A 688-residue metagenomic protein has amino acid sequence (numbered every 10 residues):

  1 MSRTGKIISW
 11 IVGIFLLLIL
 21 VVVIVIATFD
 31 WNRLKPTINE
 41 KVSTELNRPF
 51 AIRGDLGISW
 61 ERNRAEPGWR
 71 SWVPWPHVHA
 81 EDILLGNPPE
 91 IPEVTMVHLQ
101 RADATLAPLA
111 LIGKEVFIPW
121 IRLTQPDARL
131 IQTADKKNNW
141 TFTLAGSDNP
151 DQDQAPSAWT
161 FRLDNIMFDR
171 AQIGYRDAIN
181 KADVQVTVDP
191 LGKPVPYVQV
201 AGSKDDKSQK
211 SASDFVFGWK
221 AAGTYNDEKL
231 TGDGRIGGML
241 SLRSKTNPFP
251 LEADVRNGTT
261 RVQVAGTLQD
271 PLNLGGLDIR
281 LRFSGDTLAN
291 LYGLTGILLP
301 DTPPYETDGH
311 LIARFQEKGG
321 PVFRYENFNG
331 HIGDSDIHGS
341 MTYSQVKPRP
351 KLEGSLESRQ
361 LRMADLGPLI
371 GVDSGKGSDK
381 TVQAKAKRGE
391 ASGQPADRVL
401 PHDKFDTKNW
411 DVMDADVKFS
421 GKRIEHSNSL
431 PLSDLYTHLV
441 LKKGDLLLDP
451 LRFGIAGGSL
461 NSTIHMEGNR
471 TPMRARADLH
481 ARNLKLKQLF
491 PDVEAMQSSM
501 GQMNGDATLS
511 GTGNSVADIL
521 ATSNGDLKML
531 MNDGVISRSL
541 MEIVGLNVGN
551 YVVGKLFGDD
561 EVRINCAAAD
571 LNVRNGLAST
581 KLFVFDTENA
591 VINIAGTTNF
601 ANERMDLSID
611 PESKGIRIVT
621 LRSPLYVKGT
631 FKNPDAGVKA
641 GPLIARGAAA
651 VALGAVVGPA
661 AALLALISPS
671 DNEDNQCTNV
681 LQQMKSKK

Functional and structural regions predicted by a protein language model:
M1-I52, A662-N679: N-terminal type II signal-anchor transmembrane helix that functions as the membrane-insertion/stop-transfer segment
I19-D135, P304, R314, Y626: Terminal hydrophobic membrane-targeting helix
E40, W72-I91, F117-A145, D164-M167 (+7 more regions): Small-residue helix/turn framework positions
R64, F142-D153, K204-K207, G371-K408: Intrinsically disordered, low-complexity segments enriched in small/polar residues
L106-I112, K404, S510-V516: Outer-membrane beta-barrel proteins
A158-L163: Surface-exposed loop/turn motifs in large extracellular/passenger domains
R646-S668: Short hydrophobic membrane-inserting alpha-helices and related fusion/pore-forming segments
